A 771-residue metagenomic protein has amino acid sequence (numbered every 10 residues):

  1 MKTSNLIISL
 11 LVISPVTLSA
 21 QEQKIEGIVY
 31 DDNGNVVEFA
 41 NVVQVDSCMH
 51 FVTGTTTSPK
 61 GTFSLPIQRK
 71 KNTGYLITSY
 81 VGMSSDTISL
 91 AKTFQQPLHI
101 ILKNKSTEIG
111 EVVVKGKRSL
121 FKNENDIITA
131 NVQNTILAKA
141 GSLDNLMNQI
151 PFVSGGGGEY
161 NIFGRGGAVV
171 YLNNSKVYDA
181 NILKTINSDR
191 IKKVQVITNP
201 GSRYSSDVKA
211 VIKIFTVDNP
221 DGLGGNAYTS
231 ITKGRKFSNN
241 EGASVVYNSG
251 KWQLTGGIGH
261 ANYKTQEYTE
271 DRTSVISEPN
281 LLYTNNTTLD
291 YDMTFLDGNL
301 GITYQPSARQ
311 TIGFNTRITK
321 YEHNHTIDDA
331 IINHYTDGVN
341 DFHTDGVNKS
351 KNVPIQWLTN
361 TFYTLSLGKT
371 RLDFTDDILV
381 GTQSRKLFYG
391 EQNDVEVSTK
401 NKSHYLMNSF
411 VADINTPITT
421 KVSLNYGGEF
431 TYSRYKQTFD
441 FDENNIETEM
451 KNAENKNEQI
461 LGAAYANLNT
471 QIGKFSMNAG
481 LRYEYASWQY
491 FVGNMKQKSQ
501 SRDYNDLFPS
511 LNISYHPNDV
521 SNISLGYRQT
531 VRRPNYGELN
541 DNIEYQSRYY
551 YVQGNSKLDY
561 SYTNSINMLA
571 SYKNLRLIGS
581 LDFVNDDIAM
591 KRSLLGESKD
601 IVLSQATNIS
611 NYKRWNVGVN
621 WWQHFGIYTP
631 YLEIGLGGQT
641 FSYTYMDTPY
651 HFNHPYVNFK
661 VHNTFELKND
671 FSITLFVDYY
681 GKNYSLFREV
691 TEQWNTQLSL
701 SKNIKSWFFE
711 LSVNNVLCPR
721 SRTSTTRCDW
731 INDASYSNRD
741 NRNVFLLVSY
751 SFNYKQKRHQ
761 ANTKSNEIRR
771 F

Functional and structural regions predicted by a protein language model:
Y30, V43-V45, S79-M83, Q95-I136 (+3 more regions): Short, acidic, small-residue-rich periplasmic hinge/interaction motif at the N-terminus of Gram-negative outer-membrane
C48-T62: Short, acidic Ser/Thr/Gly-rich low-complexity loop/linker segments typical of extracellular and cell-surface proteins
P97-I101, E111, L143-L146, A180-N181 (+3 more regions): N-terminal periplasmic accessory domains that precede and gate Gram-negative outer-membrane beta-barrel machines
Q149, K176-G201: Short acidic/polar hinge/loop motifs at secondary-structure boundaries that mediate gating or recognition
D297-H323, G346-V492, H516-D519, L575-G579 (+2 more regions): Face-selective signature of the C-terminal outer-membrane beta-barrel domain
S350, A453-Q459, S499-R502, V531-N585 (+2 more regions): Outer-membrane beta-barrel signature, preferentially recognizing the C-terminal barrel domain of Gram-negative
T382, K436, Y485-Y490, Y515 (+3 more regions): Surface-exposed extracellular loop regions of Gram-negative outer-membrane beta-barrel proteins, predominantly
M407-V411, Q553-N555, D559, S565 (+2 more regions): Outer membrane beta-barrel strand-and-loop segments of large Gram-negative receptors, especially TonB-dependent
